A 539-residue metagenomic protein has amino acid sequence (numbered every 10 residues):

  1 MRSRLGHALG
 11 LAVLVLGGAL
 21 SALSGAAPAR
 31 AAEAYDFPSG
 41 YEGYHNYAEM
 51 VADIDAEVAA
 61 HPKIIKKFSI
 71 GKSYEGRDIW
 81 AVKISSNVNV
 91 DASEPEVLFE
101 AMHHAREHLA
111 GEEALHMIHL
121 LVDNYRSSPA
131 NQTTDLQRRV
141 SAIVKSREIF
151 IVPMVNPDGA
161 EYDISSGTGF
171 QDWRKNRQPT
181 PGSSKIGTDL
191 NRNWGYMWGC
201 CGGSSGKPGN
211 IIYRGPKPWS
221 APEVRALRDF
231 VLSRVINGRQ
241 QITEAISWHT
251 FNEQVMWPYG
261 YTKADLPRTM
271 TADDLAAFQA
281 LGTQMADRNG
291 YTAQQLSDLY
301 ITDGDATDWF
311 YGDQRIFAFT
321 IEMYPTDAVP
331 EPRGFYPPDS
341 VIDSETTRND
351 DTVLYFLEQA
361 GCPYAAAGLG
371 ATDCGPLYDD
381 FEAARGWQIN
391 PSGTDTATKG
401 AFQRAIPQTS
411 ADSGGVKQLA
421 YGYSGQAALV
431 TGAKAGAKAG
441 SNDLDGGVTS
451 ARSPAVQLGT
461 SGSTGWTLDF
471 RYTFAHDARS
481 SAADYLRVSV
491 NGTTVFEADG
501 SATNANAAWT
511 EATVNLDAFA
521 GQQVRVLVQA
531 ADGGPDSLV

Functional and structural regions predicted by a protein language model:
R2-A31: Secretory targeting and sorting signals
E42-I65, S69-R177: Active-site-adjacent structural elements in enzyme catalytic domains
P153, F381, A451-S453, T460-H476 (+1 more regions): Extracellular beta-strand-rich recognition modules
I164-S166, W173-G375: Metallocarboxypeptidase
P376-A439, S481: Extracellular glycan-recognition surfaces and repeat-rich motifs
A437-S461, T510-T513: Short beta-strands within extracellular/lumenal beta-sheet-rich domains
L444-T449, S480, G533-V539: Extracellular carbohydrate recognition
T493-F519: Extracellular carbohydrate recognition and processing domains and analogous Trp-centered ligand-binding platforms
